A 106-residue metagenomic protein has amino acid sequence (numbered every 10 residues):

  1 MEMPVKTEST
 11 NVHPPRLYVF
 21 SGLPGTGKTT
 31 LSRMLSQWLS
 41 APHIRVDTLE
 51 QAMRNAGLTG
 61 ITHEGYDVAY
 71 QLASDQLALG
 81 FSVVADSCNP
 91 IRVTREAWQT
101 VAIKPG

Functional and structural regions predicted by a protein language model:
M1-R16: Extreme N-terminal, non-catalytic leader segments that precede Walker-type/kinase nucleotide-binding cores
E8, V12, W38-L39, E50 (+2 more regions): Flexible phosphate-sensing "switch/lid" loops adjacent to ATP/NTP-binding sites across phosphate-transfer
P14-R16, N55, F81-A85: N-terminal start-of-chain detector that recognizes signal peptides and the immediate post-cleavage beginning
F20: Hydrophobic anchor at the beta1->P-loop junction of P-loop NTPases
L23: P-loop (Walker A) phosphate-binding loop of NTP-binding proteins
T26-F81: Conserved substrate/cofactor phosphate-moiety recognition/catalytic segment in nucleotide-dependent phosphotransferases
H63-G106: Glycine-rich phosphate-binding loop used to anchor ATP phosphates in small-molecule kinases, encompassing both
